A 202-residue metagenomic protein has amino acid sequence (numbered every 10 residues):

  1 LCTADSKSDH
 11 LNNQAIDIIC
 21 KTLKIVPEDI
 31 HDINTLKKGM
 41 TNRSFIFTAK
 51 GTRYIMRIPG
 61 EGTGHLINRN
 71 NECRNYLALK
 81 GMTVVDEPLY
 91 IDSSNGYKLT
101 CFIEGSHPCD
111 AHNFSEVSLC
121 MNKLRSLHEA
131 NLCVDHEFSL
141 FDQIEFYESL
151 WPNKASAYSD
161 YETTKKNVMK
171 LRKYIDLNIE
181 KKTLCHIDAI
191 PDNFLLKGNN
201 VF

Functional and structural regions predicted by a protein language model:
L1-K7: Eukaryotic N-terminal low-complexity, Ser/Thr- and Lys/Arg-rich leader segments that predominantly function as
H10-P27, L132-I187, P191-G198: An alpha-helical support segment within catalytic cores of ATP-dependent transferases
P27-T35: Conserved N-terminal boundary motif of the eukaryotic protein kinase catalytic domain
N34-F141, S156-T163, I179: ATP-binding pocket architecture of kinase catalytic cores
T83, G198-N199: Coil-to-beta-strand transition motifs
F202: Catalytic core of the metallo-beta-lactamase
